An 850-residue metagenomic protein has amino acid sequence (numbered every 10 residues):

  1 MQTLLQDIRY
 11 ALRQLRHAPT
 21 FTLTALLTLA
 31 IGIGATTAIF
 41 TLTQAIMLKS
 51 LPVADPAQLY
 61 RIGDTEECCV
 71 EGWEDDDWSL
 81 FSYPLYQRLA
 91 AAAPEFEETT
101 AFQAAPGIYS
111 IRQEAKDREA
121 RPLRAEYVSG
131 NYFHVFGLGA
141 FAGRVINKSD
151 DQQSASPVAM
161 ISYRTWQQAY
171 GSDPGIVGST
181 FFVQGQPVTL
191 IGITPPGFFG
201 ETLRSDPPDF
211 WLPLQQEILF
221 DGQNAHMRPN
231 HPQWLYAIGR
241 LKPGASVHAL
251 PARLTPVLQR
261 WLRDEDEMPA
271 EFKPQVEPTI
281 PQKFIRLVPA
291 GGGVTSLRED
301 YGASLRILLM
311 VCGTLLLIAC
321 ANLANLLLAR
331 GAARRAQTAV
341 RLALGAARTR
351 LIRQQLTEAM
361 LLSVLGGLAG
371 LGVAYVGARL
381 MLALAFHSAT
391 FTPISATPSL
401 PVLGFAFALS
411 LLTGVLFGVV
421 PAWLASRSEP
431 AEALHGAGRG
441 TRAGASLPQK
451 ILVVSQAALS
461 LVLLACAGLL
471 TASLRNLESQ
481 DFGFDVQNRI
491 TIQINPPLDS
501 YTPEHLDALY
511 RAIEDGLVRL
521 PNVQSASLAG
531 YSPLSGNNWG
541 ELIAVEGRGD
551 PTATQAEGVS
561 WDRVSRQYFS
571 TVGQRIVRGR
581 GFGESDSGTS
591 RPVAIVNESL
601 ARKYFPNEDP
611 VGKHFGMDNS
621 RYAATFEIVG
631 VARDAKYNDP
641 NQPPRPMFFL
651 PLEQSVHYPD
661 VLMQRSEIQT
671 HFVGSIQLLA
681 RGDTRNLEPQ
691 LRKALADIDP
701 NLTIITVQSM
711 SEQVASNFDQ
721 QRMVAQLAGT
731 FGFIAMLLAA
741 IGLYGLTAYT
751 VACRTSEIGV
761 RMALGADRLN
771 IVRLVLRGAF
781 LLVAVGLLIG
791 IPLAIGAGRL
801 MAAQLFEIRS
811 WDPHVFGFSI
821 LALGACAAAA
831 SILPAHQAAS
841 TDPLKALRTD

Functional and structural regions predicted by a protein language model:
M1-F21, V53, W78, G107 (+12 more regions): Membrane-helix entry/capping segments
M1-T22, G293-L297, L326-R353, T357 (+2 more regions): Alpha-helical transmembrane segments of integral membrane proteins
P19-I46, S50, A319-C320, S363-G367 (+4 more regions): Short, strongly hydrophobic transmembrane alpha-helices
I39-L42, R286, A324, M360-P430 (+2 more regions): Small-residue-rich transmembrane alpha-helices
T43-Q58, E67-V70, D206-W211, Q215-Q223 (+9 more regions): Short juxtamembrane loops and helix-capping segments at transmembrane helix boundaries of multi-pass membrane proteins
L51-P106, Y236, M268, L477 (+1 more regions): Membrane-proximal extracellular/periplasmic loop immediately following the first transmembrane helix
R124-K148, S156-A303, R379-A383, C466 (+2 more regions): Mid-to-C-terminal secondary-structure elements that act as membrane-proximal/extracytoplasmic interface segments
A319-S363, I741-F780, L787, P834-Q837 (+1 more regions): Interfacial "coupling" helices/loops that link adjacent transmembrane helices in transporter permeases
